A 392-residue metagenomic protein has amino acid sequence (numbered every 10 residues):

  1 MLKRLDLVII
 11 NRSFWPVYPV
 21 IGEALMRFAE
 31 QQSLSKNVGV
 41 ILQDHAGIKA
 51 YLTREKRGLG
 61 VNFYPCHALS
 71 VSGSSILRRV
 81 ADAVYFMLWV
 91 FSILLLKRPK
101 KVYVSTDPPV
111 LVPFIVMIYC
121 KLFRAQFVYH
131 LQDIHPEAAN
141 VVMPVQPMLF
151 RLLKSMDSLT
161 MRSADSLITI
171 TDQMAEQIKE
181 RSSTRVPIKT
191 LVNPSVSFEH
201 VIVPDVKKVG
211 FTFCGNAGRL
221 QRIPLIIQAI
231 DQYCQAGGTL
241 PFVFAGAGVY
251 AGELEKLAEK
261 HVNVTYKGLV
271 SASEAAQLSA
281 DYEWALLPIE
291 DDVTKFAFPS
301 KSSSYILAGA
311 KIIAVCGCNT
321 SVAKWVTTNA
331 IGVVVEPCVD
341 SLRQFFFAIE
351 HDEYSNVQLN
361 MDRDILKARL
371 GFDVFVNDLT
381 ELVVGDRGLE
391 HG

Functional and structural regions predicted by a protein language model:
M1-E55, S166, Y233-Q235, V384 (+1 more regions): N-terminal subdomain of nucleotide-sugar transferases
P16, S35-A81, K179: N-terminal strand-loop element at the rim of the active site of nucleotide-sugar-dependent glycosyltransferases
R27, F91, L95, L111 (+2 more regions): Membrane-proximal helix-turn-helix segments that form the acceptor-binding/catalytic region of lipid-linked
L42, F150-H200, T265: Donor nucleotide-sugar binding/catalytic pocket of nucleotide-sugar-dependent glycosyltransferases
S195, V203-Q221, I227-I230: Conserved donor-binding/catalytic core segment of Leloir-type glycosyltransferases
K208, G252-A276: Nucleotide-activated donor-binding/catalytic signature segment of Leloir-type glycosyltransferases, i.e., the conserved
Q221, S271-A280, A285-I306, I312-K324: Nucleotide-sugar-dependent
P337-Q344, H351-V383: A charged, aromatic-enriched C-terminal amphipathic alpha-helix characteristic of glycosyltransferases across folds
